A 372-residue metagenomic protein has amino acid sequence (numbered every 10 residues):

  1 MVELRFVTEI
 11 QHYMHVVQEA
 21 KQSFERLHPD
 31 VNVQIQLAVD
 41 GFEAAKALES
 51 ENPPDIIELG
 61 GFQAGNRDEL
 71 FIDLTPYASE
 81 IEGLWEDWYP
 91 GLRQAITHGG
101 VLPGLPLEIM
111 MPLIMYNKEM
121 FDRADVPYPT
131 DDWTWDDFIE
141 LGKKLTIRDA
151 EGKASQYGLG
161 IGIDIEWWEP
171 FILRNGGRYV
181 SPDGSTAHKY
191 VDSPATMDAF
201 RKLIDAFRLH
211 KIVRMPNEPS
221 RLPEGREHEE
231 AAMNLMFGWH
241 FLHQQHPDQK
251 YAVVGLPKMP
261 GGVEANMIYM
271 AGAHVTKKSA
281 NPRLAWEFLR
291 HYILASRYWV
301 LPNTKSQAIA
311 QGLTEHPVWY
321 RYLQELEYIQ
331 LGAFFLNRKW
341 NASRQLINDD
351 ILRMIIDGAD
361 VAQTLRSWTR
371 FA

Functional and structural regions predicted by a protein language model:
M1-A64, D68, I81-E82, R283-L284 (+2 more regions): Conserved N-terminal structural module of periplasmic/extracytoplasmic solute-binding proteins
Q36-K46, W133-I139, V213-E227: Short helix-initiation/N-cap motifs at beta->coil->alpha
F62-L113, V254: Hinge/lid segment of periplasmic solute-binding proteins
P76-D87, D131, A150, Y157-G158 (+3 more regions): Short, solvent-exposed loop/beta-turn-alpha elements that line the ligand-binding surface or hinge of extracytoplasmic
L102-L107, D137-H188, A231: Extracytoplasmic/periplasmic solute-binding protein
G142, S185-P216, L256: Glycine-centered hinge/linker elements that transmit conformational signals in sensory and ligand-binding systems
Q245-A308, R353: Extracytoplasmic/periplasmic substrate-recognition and gating elements
L301-D349, R353: Long, aromatic- and glycine/proline-rich binding clefts that accommodate carbohydrate-like moieties
